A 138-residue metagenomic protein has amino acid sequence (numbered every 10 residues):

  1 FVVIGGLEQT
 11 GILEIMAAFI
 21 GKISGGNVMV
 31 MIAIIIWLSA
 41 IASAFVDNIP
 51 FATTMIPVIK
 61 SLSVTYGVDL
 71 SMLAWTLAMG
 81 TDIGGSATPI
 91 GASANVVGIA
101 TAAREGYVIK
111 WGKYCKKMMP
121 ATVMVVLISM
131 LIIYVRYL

Functional and structural regions predicted by a protein language model:
F1-V2: Hydrophobic mid-bilayer segments of alpha-helices in multi-pass membrane transport proteins, especially secondary
G5-Y107: Membrane-interfacial helix-loop connectors
G21, I34, K116, I132-I133: Residue-level signal for alpha-helical context at structural boundaries
L38, A42-F45, I83, Y114-T122 (+1 more regions): Noncatalytic linker/hinge segments flanking ATPase motor cores
A74-L77, A121-V125: Hydrophobic alpha-helical transmembrane segments of polytopic
A92, V126-M130: Glycine/proline-centered helix-kink
A100-M124: Interfacial loop-to-transmembrane junctions
M130-L138: Juxtamembrane boundary at the C-terminal end of a transmembrane helix
